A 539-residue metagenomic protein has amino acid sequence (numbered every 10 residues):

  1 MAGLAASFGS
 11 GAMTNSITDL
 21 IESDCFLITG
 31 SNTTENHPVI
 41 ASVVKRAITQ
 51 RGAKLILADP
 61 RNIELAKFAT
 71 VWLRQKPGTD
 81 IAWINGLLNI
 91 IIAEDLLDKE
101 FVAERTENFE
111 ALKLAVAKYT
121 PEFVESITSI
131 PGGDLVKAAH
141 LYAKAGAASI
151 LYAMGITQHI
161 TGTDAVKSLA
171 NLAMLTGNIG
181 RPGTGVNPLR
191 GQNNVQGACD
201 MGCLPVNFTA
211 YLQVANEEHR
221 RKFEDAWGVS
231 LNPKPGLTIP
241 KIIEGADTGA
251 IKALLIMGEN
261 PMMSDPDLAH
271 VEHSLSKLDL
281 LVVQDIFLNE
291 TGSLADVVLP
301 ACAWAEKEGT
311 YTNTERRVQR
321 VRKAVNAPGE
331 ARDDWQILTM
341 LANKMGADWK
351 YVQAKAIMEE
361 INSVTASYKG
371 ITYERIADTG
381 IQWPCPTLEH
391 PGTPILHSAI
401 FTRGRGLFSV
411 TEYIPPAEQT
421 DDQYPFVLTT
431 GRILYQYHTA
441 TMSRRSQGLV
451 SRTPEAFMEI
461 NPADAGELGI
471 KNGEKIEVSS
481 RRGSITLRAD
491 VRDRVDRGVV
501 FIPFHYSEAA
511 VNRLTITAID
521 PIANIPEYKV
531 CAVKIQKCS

Functional and structural regions predicted by a protein language model:
M1-N194, M201, Q213-H390, L428 (+1 more regions): Cofactor-pocket helix-loop regions in the catalytic cores of large enzyme subunits
Y142-K144, T420-D422, E527: Solvent-exposed loop and beta-edge segments used for protein-protein assembly and interaction
G180-P182, D422-Y424, K529: Short, basic and Ser/Thr-rich N-terminal targeting/leader segments
G197, N207-Y211: Acidic, glycine-rich segments within the central catalytic cores of soluble metabolic enzymes that bind/position
E224, P415, P521-I522: Short, P/G- and charge-enriched loop/turn segments at secondary-structure junctions
L299-P300, N512, A518-D520: Catalytic alpha/beta core of large soluble enzyme barrels
E374-P462, E467-T515, Q536-C538: Long, compositionally biased stretches
D520-S539: Long, low-complexity intrinsically disordered regions
